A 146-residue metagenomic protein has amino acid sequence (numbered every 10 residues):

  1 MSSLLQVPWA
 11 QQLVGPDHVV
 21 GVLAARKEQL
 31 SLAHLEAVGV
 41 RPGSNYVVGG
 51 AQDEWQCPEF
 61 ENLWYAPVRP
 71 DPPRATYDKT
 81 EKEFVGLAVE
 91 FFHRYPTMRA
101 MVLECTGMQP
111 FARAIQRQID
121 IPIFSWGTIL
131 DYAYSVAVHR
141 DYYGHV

Functional and structural regions predicted by a protein language model:
M1-C57: Conserved beta-alpha
M1-L4, V19-L23, Q116-I129: Short hydrophobic/aromatic-enriched beta-strand-loop microsegments
Q6-A10, M108-R113: Short, well-ordered alpha-helical microsegments
L32-L35, A114, V136: Short, well-ordered secondary-structure micro-motifs
A33-Y95: Active-site rim beta-loop-alpha module in soluble metabolic enzymes
M98-T106: Periplasmic-binding protein-like
I123-Y143: Short, flexible loop segments at boundaries between secondary-structure elements
